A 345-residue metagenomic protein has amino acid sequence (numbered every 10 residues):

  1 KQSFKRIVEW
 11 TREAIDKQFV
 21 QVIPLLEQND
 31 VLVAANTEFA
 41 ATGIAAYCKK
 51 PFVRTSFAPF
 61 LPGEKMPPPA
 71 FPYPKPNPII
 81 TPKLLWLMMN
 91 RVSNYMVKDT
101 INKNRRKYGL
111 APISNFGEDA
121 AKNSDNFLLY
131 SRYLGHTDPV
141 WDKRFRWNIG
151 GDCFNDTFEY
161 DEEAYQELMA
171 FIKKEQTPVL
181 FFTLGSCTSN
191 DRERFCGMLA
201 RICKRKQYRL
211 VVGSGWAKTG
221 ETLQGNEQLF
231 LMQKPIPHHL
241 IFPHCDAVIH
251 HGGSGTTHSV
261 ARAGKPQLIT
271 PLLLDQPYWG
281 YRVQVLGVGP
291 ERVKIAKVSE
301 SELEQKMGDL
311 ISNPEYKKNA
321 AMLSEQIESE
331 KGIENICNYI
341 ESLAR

Functional and structural regions predicted by a protein language model:
K1-R6, T81: Conserved nucleotide-sugar phosphate-binding/catalytic loop shared by glycosyltransferases and other
E13-K83, Y133-L134: Conserved nucleotide-sugar donor-interacting segment of glycosyltransferase catalytic cores, predominantly GT-B
L25, P68, T81-Y130, K173-K174 (+4 more regions): Nucleotide-activated sugar donor-binding and catalytic core shared by glycosyltransferases and related lipid-linked
L32-V33, V53, F181, V211 (+1 more regions): Structural detector of well-ordered beta-strand residues that form the stable sheet scaffold of enzyme domains
A34-N36, L184, H250-H251: Short His-Asn-centered micro-motif
A35, T55-A58, L129, I149-G150 (+4 more regions): Generic beta-sheet signal
C48-P51, Y208, K265: A short helix->loop->beta-strand "cap" motif at the edges of active sites that frequently abuts
Y130-A247: Donor-nucleotide binding loops and adjacent catalytic segments primarily of GT-B fold Leloir glycosyltransferases
